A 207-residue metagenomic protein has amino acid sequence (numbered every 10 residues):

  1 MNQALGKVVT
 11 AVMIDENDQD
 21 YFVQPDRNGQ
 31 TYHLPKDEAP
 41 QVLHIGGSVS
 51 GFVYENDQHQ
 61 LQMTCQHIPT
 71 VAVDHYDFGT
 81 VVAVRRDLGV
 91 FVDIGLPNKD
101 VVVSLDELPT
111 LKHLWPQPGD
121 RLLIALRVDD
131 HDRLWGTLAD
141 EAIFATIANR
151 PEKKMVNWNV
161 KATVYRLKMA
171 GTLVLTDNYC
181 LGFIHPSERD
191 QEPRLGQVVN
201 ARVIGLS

Functional and structural regions predicted by a protein language model:
M1-S207: Single-stranded RNA-binding regions, centering on S1/OB-family and related RNA-binding modules
